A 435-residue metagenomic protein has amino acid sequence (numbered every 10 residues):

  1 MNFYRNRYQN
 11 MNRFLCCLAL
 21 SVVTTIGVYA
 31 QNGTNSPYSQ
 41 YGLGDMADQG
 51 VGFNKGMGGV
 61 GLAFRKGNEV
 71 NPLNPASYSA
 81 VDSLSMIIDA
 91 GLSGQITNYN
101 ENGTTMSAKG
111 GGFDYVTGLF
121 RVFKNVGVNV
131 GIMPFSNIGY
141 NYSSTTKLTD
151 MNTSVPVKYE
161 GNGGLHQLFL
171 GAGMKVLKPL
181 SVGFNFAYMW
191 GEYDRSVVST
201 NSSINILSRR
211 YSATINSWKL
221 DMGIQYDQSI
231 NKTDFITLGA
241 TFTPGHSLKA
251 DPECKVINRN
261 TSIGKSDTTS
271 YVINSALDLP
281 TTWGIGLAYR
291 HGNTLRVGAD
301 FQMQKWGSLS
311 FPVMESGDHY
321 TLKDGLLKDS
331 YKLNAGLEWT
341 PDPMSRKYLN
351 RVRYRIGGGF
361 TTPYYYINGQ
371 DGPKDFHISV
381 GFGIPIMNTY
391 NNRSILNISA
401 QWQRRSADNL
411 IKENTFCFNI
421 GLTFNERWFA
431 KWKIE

Functional and structural regions predicted by a protein language model:
M1-M11: N-terminal secretory signal peptides that target proteins for export/translocation
Y4, C16-C17, C254, C417: Generic recognition of cysteine residues
Q9, V22-V23, F169: A detector of low-complexity, intrinsically disordered, Ser/Thr/Gly/Pro/Ala-rich segments
Q9-M11, C17, G359: General helical structural elements
C16-T25: Bacterial N-terminal signal peptides
I26-V126, V130-P134: N-terminal, post-signal peptide beta-strand-biased segments of exported outer-membrane/organellar beta-barrel and other
Q31-G56, R121-E435: Outer-membrane beta-barrel porins/channels
